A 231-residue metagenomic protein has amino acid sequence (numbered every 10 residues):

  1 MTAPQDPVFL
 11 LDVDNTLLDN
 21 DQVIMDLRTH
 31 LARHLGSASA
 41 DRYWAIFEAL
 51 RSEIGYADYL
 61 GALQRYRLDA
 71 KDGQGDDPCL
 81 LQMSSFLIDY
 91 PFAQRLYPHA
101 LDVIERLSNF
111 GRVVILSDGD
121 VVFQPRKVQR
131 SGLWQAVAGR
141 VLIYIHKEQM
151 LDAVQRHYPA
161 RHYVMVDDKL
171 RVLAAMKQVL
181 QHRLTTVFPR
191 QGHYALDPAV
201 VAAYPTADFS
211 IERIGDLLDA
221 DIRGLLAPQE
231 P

Functional and structural regions predicted by a protein language model:
M1-A45, L68: Active-site neighborhood of HAD-like aspartate-dependent phosphohydrolases
M1-Q5, R130-M165, K169-P231: Asp-based, Mg2+/Mn2+-dependent phosphohydrolase catalytic module
D12-V13, L116, V166, P189: Short hydrophobic segments within beta-strands
L17, V113, M165: Conserved SAM-binding loop
V23, H34-S37, E48-I88: A metal-dependent, Asp-based hydrolase signature
S85-V114, I145-D152: Short, acidic loop-to-helix structural element flanking the phosphoryl-transfer center in phosphate-processing enzymes
R95, V122-F123, Q149, R171: Short alpha-helical
L101-V114, D118-L142: Substrate-recognition/cap helix-loop segment adjacent to the acidic, metal-dependent catalytic center of Asp-based
